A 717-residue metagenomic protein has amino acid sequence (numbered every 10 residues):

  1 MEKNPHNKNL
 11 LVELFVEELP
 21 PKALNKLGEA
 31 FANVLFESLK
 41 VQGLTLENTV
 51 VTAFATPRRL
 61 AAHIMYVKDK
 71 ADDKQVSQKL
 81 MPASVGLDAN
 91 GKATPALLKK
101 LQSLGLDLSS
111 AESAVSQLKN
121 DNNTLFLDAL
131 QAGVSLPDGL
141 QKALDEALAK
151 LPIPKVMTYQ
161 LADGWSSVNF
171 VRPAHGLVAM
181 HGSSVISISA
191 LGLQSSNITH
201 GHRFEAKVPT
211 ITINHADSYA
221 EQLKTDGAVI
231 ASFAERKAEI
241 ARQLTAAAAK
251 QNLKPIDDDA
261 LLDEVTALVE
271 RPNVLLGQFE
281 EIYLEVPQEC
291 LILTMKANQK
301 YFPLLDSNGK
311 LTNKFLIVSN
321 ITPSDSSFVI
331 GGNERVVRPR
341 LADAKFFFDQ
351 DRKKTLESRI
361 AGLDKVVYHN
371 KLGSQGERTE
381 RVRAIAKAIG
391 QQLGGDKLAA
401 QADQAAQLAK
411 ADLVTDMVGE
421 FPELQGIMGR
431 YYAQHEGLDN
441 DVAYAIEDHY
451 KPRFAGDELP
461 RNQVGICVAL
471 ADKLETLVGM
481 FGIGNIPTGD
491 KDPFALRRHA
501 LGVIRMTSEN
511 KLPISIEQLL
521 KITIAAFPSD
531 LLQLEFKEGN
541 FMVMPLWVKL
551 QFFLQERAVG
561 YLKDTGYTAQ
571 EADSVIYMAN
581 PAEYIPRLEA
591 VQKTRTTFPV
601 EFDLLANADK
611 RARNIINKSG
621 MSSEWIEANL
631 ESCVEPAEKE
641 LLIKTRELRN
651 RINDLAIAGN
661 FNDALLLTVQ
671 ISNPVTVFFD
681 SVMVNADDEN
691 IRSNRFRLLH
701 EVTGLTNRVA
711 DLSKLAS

Functional and structural regions predicted by a protein language model:
M1-S717: Amphipathic alpha-helical "coupling" segments that flank catalytic cores
